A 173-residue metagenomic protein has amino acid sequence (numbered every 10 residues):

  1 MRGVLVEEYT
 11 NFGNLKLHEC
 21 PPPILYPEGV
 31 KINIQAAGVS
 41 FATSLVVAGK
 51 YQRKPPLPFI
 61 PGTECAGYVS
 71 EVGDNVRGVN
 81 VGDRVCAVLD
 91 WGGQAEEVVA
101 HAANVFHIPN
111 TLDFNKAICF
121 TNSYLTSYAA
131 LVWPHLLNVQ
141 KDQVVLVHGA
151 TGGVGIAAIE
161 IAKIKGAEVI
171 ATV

Functional and structural regions predicted by a protein language model:
P21-V39, K50-G92: Glycine-rich beta-strand-centered segment in the early N-terminal region that forms part of a ligand/cofactor-binding
A42-A48: Cytochrome P450 core scaffold surrounding the K-helix E-X-X-R motif and the conserved "meander" helix-loop region
L45, R84-G149: NAD(P)H dinucleotide-binding glycine-rich loop of Rossmann-like/cofactor-binding domains, especially the beta1-alpha1
S127, I159, K163: Gly/Ala-rich phosphate-binding loop of Rossmann-like dinucleotide-binding domains, activating on the conserved
V144-V147, K163-V173: Adenosine-nucleotide cofactor-binding segment
T151, G155, I159: N-terminal Rossmann NAD(P)H-binding glycine-rich loop of SDR-like oxidoreductase domains
